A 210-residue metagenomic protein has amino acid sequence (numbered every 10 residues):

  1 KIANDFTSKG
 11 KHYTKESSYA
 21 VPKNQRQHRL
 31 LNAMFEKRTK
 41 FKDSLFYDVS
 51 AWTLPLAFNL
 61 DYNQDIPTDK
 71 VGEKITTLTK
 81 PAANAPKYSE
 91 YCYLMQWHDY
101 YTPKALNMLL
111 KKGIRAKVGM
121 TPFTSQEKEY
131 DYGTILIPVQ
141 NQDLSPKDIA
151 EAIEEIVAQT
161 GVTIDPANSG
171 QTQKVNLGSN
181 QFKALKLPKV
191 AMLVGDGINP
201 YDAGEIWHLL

Functional and structural regions predicted by a protein language model:
K1-L209: Intrinsic-disorder/low-complexity accessory segments
